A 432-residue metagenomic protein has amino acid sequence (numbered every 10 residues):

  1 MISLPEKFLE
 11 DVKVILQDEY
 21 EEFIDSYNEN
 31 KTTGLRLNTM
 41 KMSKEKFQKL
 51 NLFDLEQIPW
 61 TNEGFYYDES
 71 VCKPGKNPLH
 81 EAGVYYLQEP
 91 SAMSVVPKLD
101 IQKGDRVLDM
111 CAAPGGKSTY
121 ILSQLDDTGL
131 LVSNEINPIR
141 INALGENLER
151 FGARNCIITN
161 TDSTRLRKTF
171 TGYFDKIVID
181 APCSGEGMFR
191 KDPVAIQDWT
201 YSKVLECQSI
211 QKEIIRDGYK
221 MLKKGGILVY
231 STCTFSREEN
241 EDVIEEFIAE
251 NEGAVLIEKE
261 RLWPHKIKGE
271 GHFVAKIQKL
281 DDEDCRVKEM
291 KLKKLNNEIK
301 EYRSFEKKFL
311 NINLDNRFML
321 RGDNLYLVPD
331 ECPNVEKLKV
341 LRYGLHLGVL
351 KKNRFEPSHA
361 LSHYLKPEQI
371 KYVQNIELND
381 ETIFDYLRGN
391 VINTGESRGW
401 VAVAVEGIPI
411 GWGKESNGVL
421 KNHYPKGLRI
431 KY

Functional and structural regions predicted by a protein language model:
M1-I15, E19-L50, L280-Y432: Polybasic, low-complexity RNA-engagement segments
Q102-D105, R167-V178: A short acidic, Gly/Pro-enriched loop at the edge of an enzyme's catalytic core that lines a small-molecule cofactor
G104-A113: Conserved class I S-adenosyl-L-methionine
P114-D127: Conserved SAM-binding loop of SAM-dependent methyltransferases across substrates and taxa, primarily the Class I
L125-D126, L222-K224: Helix-to-beta-strand junctions that scaffold the AdoMet/dcAdoMet cofactor pocket in Class I SAM-dependent enzymes
N134-G172: S-adenosyl-L-methionine
I139, K176-D217, V229, C233-N240: Mobile active-site "lid"/loop adjacent to the S-adenosyl-L-methionine
G172-F174, S209, I227-Y230, T234-L327 (+1 more regions): Class I S-adenosyl-L-methionine
